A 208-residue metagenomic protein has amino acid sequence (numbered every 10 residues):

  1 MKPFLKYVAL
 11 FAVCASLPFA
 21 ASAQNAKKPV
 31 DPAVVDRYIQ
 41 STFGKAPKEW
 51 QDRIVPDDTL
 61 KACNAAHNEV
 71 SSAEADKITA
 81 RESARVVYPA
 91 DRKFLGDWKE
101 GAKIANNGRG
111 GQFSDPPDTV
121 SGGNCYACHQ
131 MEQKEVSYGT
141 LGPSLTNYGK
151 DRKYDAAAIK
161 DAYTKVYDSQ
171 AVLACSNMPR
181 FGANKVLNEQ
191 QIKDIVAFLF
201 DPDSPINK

Functional and structural regions predicted by a protein language model:
M1, S22-Q24, P117-D118, L145: Generic low-polarity alpha-helical segments
K2-P3, Y7, A15-G111, K165 (+1 more regions): Post-cleavage N-terminal segment of exported redox proteins
P29-V30, V34, I39, W50 (+4 more regions): Extracytoplasmic electron-transfer domains, predominantly the class I c-type cytochrome c fold
P89-A90, S114, F181-N184: Generic anion/oxyanion-binding catalytic loop in active/binding sites
G111-S114, K134-Y138, P205: Secretory-pathway/luminal and periplasmic proteins that interact with or process carbohydrate-rich
F113-N124: Local sequence-structure signature of Cys/Sec-based thiol-disulfide redox active-site neighborhoods
